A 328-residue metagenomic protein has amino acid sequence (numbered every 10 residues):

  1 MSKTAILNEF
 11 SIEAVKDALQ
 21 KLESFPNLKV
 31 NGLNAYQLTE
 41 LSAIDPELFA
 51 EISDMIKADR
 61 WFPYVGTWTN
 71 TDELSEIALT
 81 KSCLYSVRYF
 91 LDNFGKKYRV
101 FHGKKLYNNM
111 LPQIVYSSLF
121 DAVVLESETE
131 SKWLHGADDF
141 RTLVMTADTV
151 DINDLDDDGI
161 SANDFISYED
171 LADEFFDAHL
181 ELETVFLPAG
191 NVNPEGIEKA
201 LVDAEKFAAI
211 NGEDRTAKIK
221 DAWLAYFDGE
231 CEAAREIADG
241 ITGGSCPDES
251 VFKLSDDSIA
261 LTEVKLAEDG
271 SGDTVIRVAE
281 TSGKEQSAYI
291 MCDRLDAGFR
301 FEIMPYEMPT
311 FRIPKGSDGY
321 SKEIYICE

Functional and structural regions predicted by a protein language model:
M1-D269, D273-T274: Catalytic-domain carbohydrate-binding cleft regions of carbohydrate-active enzymes
D248-E249, K253-E328: C-terminal beta-sandwich/jelly-roll accessory domains of carbohydrate-active enzymes
